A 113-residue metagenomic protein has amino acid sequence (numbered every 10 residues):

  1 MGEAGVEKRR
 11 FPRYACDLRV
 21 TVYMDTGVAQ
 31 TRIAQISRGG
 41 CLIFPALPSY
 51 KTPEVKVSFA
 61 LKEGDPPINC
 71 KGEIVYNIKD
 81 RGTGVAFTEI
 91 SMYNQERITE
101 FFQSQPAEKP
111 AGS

Functional and structural regions predicted by a protein language model:
M1-S113: Structured alpha-helical
